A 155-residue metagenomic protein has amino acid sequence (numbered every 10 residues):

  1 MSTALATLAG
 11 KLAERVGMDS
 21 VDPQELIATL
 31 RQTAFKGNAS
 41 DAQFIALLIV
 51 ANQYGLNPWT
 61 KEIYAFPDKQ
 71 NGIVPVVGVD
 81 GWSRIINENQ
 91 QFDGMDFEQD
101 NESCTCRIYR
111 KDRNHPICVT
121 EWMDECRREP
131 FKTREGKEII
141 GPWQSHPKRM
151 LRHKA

Functional and structural regions predicted by a protein language model:
M1-K154: Glycine-rich anion-binding surface patch
